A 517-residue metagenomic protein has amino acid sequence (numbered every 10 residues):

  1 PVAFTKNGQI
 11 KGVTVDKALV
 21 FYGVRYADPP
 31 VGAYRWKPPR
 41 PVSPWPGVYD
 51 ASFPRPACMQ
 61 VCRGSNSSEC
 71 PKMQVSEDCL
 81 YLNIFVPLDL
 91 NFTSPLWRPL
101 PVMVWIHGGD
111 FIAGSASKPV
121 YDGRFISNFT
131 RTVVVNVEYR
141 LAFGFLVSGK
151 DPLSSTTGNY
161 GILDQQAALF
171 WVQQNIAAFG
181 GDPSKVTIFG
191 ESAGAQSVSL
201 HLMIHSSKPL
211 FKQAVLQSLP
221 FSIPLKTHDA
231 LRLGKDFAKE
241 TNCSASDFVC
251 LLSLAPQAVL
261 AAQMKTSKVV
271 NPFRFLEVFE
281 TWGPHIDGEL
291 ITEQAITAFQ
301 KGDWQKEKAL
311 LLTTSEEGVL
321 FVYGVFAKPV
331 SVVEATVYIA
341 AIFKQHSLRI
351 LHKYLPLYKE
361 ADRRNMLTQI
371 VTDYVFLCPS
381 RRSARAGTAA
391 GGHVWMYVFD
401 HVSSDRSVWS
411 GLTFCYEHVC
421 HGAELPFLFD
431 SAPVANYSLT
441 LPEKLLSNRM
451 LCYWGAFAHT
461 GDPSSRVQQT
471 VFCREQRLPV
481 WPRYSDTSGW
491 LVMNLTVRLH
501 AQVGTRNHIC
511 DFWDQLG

Functional and structural regions predicted by a protein language model:
P1-I162, P183, V278, G318 (+5 more regions): Non-catalytic accessory segments of hydrolases
C79, S155-A178, H228-A238: Alpha/beta-hydrolase active-site loop
P101, V172, F179-S192: Alpha/beta-hydrolase fold nucleophile elbow
R140-A142, P220, D400: Short beta-to-alpha linker loops that shape the active-site pocket of alpha/beta-hydrolase fold enzymes
P183-E191, Q213-L216, C250-S253, V398: Beta-strand segments within the central parallel beta-sheet cores of soluble alpha/beta enzyme folds
A195-S207: Short glycine-enriched nucleophile-adjacent loop and the immediately C-terminal alpha-helix near the catalytic center
K208-P220: A conserved short beta-strand
S253, Q257-K444, Y453, T460: Substrate-gating cap/lid region and adjacent catalytic-acid/histidine neighborhood within extracellular/lumenal
